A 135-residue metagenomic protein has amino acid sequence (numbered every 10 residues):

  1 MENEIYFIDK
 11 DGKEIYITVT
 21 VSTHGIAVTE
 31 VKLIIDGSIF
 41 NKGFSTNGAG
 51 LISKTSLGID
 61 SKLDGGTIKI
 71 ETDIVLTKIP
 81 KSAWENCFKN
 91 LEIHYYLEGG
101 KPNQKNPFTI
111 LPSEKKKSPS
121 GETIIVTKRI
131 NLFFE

Functional and structural regions predicted by a protein language model:
M1-I34, T55-L57, S61-L63, T67-E135: Beta-strand-rich recognition domains
I35-G58: Peripheral membrane lipid-binding modules
